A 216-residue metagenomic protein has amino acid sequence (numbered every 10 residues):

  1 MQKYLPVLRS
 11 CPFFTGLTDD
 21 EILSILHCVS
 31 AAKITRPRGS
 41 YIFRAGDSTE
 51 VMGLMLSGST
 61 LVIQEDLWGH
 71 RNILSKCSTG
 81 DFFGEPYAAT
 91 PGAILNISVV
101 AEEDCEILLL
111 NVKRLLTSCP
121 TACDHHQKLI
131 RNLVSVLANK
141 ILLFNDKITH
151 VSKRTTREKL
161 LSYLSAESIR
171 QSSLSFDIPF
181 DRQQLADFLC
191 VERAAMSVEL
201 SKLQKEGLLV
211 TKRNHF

Functional and structural regions predicted by a protein language model:
M1-R38, Y87-P91: Cyclic nucleotide-binding regulatory module and flanking cytosolic helices
I22, L95, K113-T155: A small-molecule sensor/coupling module
G39, E50-I63, S78-G80: Glycine- and acidic-residue-biased ligand/ion/polar-headgroup-sensing regions
Y41-D47: Short phosphate-coordinating micro-motif centered on Lys-Gly-acidic
T60-N72: A short beta-strand-loop-beta hairpin characteristic of the jelly-roll/cupin
I73-R131: Cyclic-nucleotide recognition modules
R154-F216: Phosphate-/nucleic-acid-contacting segments
